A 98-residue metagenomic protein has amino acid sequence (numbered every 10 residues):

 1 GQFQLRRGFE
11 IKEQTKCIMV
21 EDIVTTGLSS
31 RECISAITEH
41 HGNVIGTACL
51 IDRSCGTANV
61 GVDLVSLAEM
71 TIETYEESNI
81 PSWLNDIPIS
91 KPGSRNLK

Functional and structural regions predicted by a protein language model:
G1-I18, L28: Short, glycine/charge-rich flexible loops or terminal/linker lids adjacent to PRPP-binding catalytic cores
R6, T25, V44: Short glycine/serine/threonine-biased micro-segments
R7-F9, C33-A36: A generic local secondary-structure boundary/capping motif
E21-I34: Acidic, divalent-metal-coordinating active-site segment for phosphoryl/phosphodiester hydrolysis, typified by short
I34-K98: PRPP-dependent phosphoribosyltransferase catalytic core
